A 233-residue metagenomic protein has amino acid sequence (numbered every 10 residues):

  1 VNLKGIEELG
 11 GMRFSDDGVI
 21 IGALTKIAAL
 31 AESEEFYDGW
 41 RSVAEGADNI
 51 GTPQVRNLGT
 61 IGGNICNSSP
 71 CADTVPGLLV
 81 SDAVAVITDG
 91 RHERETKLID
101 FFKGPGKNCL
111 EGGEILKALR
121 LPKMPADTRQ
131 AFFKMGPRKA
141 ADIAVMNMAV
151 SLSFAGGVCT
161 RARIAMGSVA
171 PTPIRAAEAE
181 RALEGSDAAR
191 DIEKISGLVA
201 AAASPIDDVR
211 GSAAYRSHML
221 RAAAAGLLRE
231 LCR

Functional and structural regions predicted by a protein language model:
V1-R233: C-terminal structural segment of proteins
